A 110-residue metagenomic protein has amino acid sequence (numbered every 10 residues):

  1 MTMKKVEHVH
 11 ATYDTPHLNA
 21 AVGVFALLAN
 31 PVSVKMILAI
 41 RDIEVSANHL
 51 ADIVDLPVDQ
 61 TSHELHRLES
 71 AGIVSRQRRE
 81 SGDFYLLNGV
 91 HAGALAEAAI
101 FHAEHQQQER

Functional and structural regions predicted by a protein language model:
M1-A20, G89-R110: Amphipathic alpha-helical dimerization/coiled-coil segments that flank or bridge DNA-binding/regulatory modules
M1-E7, I43, L56, A71: Residue-level marker of intrinsically disordered, low-complexity segments enriched for small/polar residues
N19-Q60, R79-H91: N-terminal helix-turn-helix DNA-binding core of bacterial DNA-binding proteins
E44-V45, E69, I100: Residue-level detector of secondary-structure transition/capping positions
D52, E69-S70: Alpha-helical residues within the helix-turn-helix
E64: Residues within the DNA-recognition helix of helix-turn-helix
